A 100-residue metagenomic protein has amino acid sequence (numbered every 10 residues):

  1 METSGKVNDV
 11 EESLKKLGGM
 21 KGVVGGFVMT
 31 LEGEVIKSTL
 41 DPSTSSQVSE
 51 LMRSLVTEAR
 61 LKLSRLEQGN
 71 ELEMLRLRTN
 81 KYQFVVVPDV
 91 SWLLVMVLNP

Functional and structural regions predicted by a protein language model:
M1-P100: Non-catalytic interaction/Regulatory regions outside core domains
